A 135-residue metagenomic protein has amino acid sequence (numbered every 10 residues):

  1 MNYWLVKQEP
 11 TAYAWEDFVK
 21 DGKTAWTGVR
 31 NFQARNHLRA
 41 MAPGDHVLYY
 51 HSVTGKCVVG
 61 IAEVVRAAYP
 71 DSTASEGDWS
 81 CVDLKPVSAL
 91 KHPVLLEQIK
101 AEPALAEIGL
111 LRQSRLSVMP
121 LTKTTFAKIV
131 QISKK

Functional and structural regions predicted by a protein language model:
M1-P10, D71-K135: Contiguous surface segments at macromolecular interaction interfaces
M1-P43, S133-K135: Compositionally biased, charged N-terminal/linker segments
D17, M41-A42, C57-V58, S75-G77: Short glycine/proline-enriched turns and hinge-like loops at secondary-structure junctions
T27-Q33, R66-T73, P103-A104: Short acidic (Asp/Glu) patches
P43-L48, V118: Hydrophobic/aromatic beta-strand segments within beta-rich folds
L48-Y49, E63: Hydrophobic beta-strand signal
Y50-K56: Short, charged beta-turn/beta-strand-edge "cap" motif at the junction between a beta-strand and an adjacent loop
C57-A67: Short beta-strand-centered aromatic/proline hotspots
